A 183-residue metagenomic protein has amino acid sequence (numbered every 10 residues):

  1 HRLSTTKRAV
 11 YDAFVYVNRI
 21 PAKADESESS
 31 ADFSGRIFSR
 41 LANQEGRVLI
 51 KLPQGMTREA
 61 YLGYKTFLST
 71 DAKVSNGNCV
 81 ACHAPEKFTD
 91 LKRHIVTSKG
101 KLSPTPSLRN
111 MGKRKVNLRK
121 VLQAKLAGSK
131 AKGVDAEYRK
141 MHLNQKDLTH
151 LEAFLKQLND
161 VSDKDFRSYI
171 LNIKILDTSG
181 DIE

Functional and structural regions predicted by a protein language model:
H1-E183: Periplasmic c-type cytochrome electron-transfer domains
